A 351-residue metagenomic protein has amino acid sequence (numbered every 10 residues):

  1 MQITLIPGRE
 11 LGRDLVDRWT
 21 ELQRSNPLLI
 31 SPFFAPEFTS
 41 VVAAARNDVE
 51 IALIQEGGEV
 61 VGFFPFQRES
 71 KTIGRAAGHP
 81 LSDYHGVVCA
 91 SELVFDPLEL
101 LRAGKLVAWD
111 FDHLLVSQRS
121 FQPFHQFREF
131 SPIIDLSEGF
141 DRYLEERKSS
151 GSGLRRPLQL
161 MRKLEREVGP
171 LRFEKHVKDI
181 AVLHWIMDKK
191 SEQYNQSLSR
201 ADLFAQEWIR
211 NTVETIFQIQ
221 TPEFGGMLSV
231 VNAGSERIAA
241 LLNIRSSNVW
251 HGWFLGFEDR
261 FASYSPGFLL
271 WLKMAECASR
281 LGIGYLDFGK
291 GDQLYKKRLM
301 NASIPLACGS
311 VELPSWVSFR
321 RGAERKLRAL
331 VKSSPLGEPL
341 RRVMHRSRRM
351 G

Functional and structural regions predicted by a protein language model:
M1, L106-V107, G169-L171, G284: A structural micro-motif
Q2, Q118-R147, S247, L281-M344 (+1 more regions): Active-site/acyl-donor-binding loops of N-acyltransferases
I3-G57, V61-G74, L114-R128, E145-A262: A conserved beta-strand-loop-helix scaffold within acyl/acetyltransferase catalytic domains
T39, V87-A90, L100-L101, L144-S150 (+8 more regions): Low-complexity, flexible helical/coil segments
D48-E50, E56, Q67-S131, R245-I304 (+1 more regions): Acyl-donor binding region in acyl/amide transferases
G57-G58, S91-E92, D135-F140, G234 (+1 more regions): Short loop segments at secondary-structure junctions
L101, P157-Q159, K178, Q220-P222 (+4 more regions): A general structural signal for short secondary-structure boundary/capping elements
